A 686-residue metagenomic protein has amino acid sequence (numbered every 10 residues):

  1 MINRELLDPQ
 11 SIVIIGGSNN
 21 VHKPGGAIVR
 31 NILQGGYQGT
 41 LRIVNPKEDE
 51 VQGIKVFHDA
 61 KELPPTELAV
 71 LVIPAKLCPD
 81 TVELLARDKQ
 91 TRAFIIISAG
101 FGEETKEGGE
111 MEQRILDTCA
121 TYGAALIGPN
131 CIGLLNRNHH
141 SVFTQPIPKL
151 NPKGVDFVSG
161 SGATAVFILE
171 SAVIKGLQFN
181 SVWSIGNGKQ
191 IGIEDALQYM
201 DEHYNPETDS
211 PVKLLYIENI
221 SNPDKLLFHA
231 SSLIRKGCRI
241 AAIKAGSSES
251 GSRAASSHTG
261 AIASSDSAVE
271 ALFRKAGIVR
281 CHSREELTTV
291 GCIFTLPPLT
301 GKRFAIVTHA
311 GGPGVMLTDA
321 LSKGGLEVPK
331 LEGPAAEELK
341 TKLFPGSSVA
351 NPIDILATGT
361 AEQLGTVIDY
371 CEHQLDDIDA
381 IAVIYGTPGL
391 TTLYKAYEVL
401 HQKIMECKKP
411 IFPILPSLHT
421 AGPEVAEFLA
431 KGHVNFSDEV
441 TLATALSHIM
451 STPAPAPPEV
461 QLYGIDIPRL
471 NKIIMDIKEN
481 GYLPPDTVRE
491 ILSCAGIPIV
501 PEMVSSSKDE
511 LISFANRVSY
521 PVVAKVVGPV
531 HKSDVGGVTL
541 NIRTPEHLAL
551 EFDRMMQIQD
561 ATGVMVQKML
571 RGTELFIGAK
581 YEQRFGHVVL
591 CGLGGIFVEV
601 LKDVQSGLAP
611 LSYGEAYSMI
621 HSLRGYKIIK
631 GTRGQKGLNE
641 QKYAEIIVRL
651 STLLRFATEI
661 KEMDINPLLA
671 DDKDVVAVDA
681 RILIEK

Functional and structural regions predicted by a protein language model:
M1-Y37, I43, T573: Hydrophobic, well-ordered beta-alpha structural blocks that scaffold small-molecule cofactor pockets
G25-P65, L272: Conserved N-terminal Rossmann-fold NAD(P) cofactor-binding segment
I43-V44, F94-I96, A120, A125-N130 (+17 more regions): General beta-strand structural signal in soluble alpha/beta enzymes
E62, K76-G100, A396-E398: Rossmann-fold NAD(P) dinucleotide-binding segment
R92, S98-N151, A241, A245-V328 (+2 more regions): Peripheral docking tails and interdomain loops at the edges of cofactor- or intermediate-handling domains
I147-P206, L299-I378, V383-T387, K395: Short glycine-cluster motifs
A263-S264, R280, Y394, M405-K409 (+6 more regions): ATP-dependent carboxylate activation and anion-phosphoryl transfer catalytic cores that bind Mg-ATP to form
A305, G481-A495, V500-V504, A515-I542 (+3 more regions): ATP-grasp fold ATP-binding core
